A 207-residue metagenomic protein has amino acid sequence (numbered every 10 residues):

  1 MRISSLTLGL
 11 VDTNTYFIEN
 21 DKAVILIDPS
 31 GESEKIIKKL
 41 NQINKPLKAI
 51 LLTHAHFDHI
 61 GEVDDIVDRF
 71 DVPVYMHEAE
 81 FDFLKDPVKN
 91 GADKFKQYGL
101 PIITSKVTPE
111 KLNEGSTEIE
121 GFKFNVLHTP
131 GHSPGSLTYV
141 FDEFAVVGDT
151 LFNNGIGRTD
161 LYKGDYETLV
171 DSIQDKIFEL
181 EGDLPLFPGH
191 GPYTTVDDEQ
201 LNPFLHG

Functional and structural regions predicted by a protein language model:
M1-I3, E120-K123: Conserved N-terminal entry element of GNAT/NAT acetyltransferase domains
M1-I43, T138-G148: Conserved beta-strand hairpin/beta-sheet module of binuclear metal-dependent hydrolase folds, prominently
L6, I18, E114-E120: Short acidic-hydrophobic surface loop/beta-edge motif
L6-T7, V107-P109, H128-P130: Short Gly/Pro-enriched turn/cap motifs at secondary-structure boundaries
L26-I27, K48-A55, V74-H77, H128-G131 (+2 more regions): Active-site neighborhood of phospho(di)ester-bond hydrolases with catalytic His/Asp-centered motifs
E32-T117, L201-L205: Active-site HxH/HxHxD metal-binding segment of metal-dependent hydrolases
N90-K94, K123-G207: Metallo-beta-lactamase
